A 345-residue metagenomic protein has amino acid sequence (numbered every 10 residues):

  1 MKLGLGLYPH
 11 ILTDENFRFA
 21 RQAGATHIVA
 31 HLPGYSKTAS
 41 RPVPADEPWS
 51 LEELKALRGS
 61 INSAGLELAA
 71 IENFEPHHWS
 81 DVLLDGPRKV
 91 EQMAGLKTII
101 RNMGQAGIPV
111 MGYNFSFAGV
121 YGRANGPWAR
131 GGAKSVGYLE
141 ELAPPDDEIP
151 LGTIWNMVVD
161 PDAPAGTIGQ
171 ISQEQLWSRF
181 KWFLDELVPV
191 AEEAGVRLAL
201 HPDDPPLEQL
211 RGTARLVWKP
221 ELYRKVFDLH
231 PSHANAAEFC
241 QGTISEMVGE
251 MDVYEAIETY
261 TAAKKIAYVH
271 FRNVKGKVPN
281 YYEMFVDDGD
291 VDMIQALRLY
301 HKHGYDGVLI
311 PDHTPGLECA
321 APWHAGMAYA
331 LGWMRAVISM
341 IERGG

Functional and structural regions predicted by a protein language model:
M1-R41, E52-E53, S60-A64, I71-N73 (+1 more regions): Ligand-binding pocket scaffold of soluble enzyme catalytic domains
K2, I11-D14, R18-F19, G24 (+10 more regions): Histidine-acidic metal/acid-base catalytic patches
P9, P33, F74, S116 (+2 more regions): Residue-level "edge-of-site" marker
A30, Y113, I310: Short beta-strand and adjacent tight-turn residues that come in two discontinuous sequence segments and form the edges
G34-K181, E193, T243, H301: Structural motif corresponding to the early beta-alpha repeats
